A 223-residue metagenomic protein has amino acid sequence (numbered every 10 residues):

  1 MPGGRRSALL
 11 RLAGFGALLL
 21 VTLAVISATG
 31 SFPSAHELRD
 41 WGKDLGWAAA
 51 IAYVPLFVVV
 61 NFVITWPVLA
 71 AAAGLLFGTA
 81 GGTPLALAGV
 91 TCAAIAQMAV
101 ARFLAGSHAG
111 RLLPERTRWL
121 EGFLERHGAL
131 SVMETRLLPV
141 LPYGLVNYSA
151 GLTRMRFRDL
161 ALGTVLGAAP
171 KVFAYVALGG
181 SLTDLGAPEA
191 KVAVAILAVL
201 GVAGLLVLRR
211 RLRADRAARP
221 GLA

Functional and structural regions predicted by a protein language model:
M1-Y53, L87-Y148, L152-D159, D184-K191 (+1 more regions): Membrane-interfacial helix-loop-helix
L10-L12, A70, L85, D159 (+2 more regions): Small-residue packing motifs within transmembrane alpha-helices
Y53-P84, V140-N147, R158, A168-A174: Transmembrane helix boundary and interhelical junction motifs in multipass membrane proteins
N61, M133-R136, T164: Hydrophobic residues within membrane-embedded alpha helices
G74, G89-A93, L166-P170, G179 (+1 more regions): Transmembrane alpha-helical core residues of multi-pass small-molecule transporters, especially secondary transporters
G151-T153, L160-L166, F173-A177: A short beta-strand-loop micro-motif that forms or neighbors metal/cofactor- and ligand-binding patches at active-site
A177-D184: Transmembrane alpha-helix termini and helix-breaking/packing motifs in multi-pass membrane transporters
